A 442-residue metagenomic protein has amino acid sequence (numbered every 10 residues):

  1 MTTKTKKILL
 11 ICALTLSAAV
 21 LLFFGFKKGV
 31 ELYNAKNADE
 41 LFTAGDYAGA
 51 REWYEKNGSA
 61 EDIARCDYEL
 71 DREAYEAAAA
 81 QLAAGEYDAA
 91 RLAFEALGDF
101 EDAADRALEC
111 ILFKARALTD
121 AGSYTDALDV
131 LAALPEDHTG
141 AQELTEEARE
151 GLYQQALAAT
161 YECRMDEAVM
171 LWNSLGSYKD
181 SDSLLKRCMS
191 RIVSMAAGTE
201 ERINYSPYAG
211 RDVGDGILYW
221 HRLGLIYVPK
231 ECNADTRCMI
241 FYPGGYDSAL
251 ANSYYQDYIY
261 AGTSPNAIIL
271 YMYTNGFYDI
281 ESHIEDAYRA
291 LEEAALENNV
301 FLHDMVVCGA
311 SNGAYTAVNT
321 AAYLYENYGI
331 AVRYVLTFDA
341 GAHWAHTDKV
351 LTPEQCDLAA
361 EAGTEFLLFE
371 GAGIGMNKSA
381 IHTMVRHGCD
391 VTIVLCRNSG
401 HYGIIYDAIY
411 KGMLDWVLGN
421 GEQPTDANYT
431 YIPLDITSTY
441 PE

Functional and structural regions predicted by a protein language model:
M1-S17, L21: N-terminal Sec-pathway targeting helices
K186-T236, D426-E442: A domain-start/cap signature at the N-terminus of enzymes
D235-G245: Short beta-strand element of the alpha/beta-hydrolase
A251-I269: Short amphipathic alpha-helix adjacent to the substrate-entry channel of hydrolases
Y278-N298: Alpha/beta-hydrolase active-site loop
L296, H303-L358: Primarily recognizes the serine-hydrolase "nucleophile elbow" in alpha/beta-hydrolase and SGNH/GDSL folds
Y334, D339-L414, L418-G421: The feature captures the conserved acid-bearing segment of alpha/beta-hydrolase catalytic domains
